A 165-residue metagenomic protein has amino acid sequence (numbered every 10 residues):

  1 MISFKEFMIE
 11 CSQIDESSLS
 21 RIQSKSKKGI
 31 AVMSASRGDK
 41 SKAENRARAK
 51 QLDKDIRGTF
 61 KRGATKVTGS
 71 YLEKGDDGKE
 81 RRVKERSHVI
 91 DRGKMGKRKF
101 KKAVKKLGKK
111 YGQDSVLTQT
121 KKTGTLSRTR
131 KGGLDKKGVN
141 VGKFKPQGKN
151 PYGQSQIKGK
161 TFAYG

Functional and structural regions predicted by a protein language model:
I2-K66, F162-G165: N-terminal, charge-rich interaction modules
K27-I30, K84-S87, G112-S115: Short, surface-exposed beta-edge/turn micro-motifs
A31, K97-K101, K110, K131-G133: Active-site-proximal loop/helix of nucleotide/amide-processing enzymes and allied scaffolds
S34-K40, R92-M95, Q119-T123: Short, flexible beta-strand-to-coil junctions
K42-A43, M95-A103: Short, conserved charged micro-motifs
G58-R98: Short, intrinsically disordered low-complexity segments
L72, Q119-G133: Short proline/glycine- and acidic-rich turn/helix-capping motifs at secondary-structure junctions
K101-K122, K136-K158: Helix-rich interaction surfaces within compact, conserved domain-sized segments that mediate assembly or partner
